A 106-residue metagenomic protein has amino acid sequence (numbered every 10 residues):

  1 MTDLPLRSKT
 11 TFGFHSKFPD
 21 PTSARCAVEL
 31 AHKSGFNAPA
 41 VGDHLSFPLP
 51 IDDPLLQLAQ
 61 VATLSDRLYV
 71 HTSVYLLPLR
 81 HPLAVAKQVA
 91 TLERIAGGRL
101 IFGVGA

Functional and structural regions predicted by a protein language model:
M1-L64, Y69: N-terminal beta1-alpha1-beta2 module of alpha/beta enzyme domains
R7-P19, L79-A106: Flexible, glycine-rich active-site loops centered on histidine and acidic residues that chelate a metal or position
A40, H71, I101-G103: Conserved beta-strand positions in the central sheet of alpha/beta enzyme cores
F47-L49, Y75-R80: Glycine-rich "substrate-gating" loop/helix at the edge of Rossmann-like oxidoreductase active sites
S65, T72, T91: Ser/Thr-centric signal marking residues that sit in or immediately flank functional binding/regulatory motifs
